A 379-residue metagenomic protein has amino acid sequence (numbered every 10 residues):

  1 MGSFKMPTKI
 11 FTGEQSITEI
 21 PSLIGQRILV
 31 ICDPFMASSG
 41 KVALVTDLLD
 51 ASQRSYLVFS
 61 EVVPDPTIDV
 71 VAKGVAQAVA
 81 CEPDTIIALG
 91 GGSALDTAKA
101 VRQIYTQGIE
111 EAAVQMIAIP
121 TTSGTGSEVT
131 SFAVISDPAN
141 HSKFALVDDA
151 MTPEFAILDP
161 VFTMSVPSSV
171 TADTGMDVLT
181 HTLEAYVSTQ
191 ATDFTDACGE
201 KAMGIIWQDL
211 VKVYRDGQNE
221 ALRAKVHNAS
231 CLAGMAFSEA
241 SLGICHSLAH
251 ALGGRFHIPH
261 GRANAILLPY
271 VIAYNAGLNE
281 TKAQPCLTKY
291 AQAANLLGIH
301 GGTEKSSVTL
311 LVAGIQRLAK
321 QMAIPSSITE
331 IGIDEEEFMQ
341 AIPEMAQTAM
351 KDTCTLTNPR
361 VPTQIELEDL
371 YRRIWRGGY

Functional and structural regions predicted by a protein language model:
M1-T85, I328-T329: ATP/NTP phosphate-donor binding region
T8, I104-D193, Q284-N295: A glycine/threonine-rich phosphate-anchoring loop and its flanking beta-alpha core in nucleotide/phosphate-binding
E14, S38-K41, I68-V71, S93-A100 (+3 more regions): Short glycine/serine/threonine-rich phosphate/pyrophosphate-binding segments that cradle anionic phosphate groups
A78-T121, L248: A short, small-residue-rich loop immediately preceding and capping a beta-strand
A172-L232, A236: C-terminal and late-domain segments of enzyme folds
I258, R262-E337: Gly/Pro-rich interdomain helix-loop hinge
E337-Y379: Short, amphipathic C-terminal "tail helix"
